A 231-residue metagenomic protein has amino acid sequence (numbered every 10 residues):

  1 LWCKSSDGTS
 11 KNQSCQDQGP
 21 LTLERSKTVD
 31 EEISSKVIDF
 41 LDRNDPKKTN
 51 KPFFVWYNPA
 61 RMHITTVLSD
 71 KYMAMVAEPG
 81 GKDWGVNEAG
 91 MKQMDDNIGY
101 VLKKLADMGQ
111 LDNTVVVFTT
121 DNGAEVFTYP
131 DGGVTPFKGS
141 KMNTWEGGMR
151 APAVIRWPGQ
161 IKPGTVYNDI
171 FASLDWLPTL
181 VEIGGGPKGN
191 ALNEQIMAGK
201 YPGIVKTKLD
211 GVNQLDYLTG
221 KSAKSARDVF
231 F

Functional and structural regions predicted by a protein language model:
L1-N50, P59, I64-L68: Formylglycine-dependent
K11-T22, A74-D83, R156-I161: Short glycine/proline-rich turn/loop motifs
L23-S34, W84-N87, M91, D169-L174 (+2 more regions): Solvent-exposed, acidic/flexible segments
T28-D45, Y72-T114: A long, amphipathic alpha-helix that forms part of the scaffold/cap immediately adjacent to metal-dependent active
N44, K48, R61, L102-L105 (+6 more regions): A generic secondary-structure signal for well-formed alpha-helical elements
K48-V55, Q110-V116, R150-A151, S225-D228: Loop/turn elements at helix/coil->beta-strand transitions in domains of secreted/extracellular proteins
P59, I64-K71, P79-G80, D96 (+2 more regions): Histidine-centered active-site microenvironments of extracellular/periplasmic hydrolases and transferases
A124-E146, I161-T165, D169, L174-F231: C-terminal cap/loop subdomain of S1 sulfatases and analogous C-terminal strand-loop tails that border
